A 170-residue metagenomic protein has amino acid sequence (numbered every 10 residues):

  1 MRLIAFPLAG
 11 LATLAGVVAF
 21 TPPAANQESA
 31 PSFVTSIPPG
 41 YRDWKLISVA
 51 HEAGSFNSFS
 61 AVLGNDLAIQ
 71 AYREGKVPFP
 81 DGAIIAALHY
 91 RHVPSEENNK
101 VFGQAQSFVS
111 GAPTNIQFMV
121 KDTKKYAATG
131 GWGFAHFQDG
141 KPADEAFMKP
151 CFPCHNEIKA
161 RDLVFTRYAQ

Functional and structural regions predicted by a protein language model:
M1-A5: Positively charged n-region of N-terminal signal peptides that target proteins for export
P7-V17: Bacterial N-terminal signal peptides
V17-V18, F33: Residue-level detector of alpha-helical hydrophobic segments embedded in or interacting with membranes
A19-Q27: Boundary at the C-terminal end of the N-terminal hydrophobic targeting segment
N26-N57, K76-Q170: Sequence context surrounding c-type heme c attachment/ligation sites in exported
N57-Q70: Short, structured beta-strand/loop micro-motifs enriched in basic residues and often containing a Trp
